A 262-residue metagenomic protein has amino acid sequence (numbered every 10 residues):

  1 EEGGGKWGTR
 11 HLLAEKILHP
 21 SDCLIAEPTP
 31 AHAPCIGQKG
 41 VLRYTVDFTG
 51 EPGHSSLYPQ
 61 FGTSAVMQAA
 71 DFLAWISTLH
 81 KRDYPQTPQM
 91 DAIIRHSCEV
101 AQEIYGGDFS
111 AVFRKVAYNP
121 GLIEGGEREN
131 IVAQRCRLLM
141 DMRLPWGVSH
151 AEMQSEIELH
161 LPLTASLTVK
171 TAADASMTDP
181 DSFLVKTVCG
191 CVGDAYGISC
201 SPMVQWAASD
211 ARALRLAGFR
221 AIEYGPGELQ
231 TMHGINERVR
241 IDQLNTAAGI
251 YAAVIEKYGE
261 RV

Functional and structural regions predicted by a protein language model:
E1-A26, N245-V254: Contiguous, small/hydrophobic- and glycine-enriched helical/loop subdomains that border and often "cap" functional
E2-W7, A31-C35, S55-S56: Short, well-ordered, mixed-charge alpha-helical segments that flank or form enzyme active sites
P28, I36, L42-V262: Metal-dependent amide/peptide-bond hydrolase catalytic core, centered on the "pita-bread" metallohydrolase fold
